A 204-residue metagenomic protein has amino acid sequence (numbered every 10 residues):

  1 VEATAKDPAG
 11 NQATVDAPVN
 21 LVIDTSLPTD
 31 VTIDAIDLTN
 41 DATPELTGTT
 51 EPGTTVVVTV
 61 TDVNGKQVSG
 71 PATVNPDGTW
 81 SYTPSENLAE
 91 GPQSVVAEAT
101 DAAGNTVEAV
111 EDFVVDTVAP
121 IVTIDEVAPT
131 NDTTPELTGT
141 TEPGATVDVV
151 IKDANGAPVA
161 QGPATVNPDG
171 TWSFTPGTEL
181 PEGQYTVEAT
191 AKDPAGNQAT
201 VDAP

Functional and structural regions predicted by a protein language model:
D7-A13, A17-P28, D101, N105 (+4 more regions): Flexible, low-complexity linkers/stalks enriched in Thr/Pro that connect modular domains
A42-L46, T133-L137: Structural beta-strand segments of beta-rich domains
T49-T55, T140-T146: Short proline/glycine-enriched turn/loop motifs at strand-loop junctions of beta-rich domains
V58-D62, V149-D153: Conserved aromatic beta-strand anchor motif in extracellular beta-sandwich/beta-rich domains
N64-A72, N155-P163: Surface-exposed loop/edge segments in extracytoplasmic proteins
G78-Y82, G170-F174: Short strand-edge motifs at loop-to-beta-strand transitions and within beta-strands of extracellular beta-rich domains
P84-P92, G177-Q184: Surface-exposed, short loops/turns at beta-strand junctions within beta-sandwich domains
